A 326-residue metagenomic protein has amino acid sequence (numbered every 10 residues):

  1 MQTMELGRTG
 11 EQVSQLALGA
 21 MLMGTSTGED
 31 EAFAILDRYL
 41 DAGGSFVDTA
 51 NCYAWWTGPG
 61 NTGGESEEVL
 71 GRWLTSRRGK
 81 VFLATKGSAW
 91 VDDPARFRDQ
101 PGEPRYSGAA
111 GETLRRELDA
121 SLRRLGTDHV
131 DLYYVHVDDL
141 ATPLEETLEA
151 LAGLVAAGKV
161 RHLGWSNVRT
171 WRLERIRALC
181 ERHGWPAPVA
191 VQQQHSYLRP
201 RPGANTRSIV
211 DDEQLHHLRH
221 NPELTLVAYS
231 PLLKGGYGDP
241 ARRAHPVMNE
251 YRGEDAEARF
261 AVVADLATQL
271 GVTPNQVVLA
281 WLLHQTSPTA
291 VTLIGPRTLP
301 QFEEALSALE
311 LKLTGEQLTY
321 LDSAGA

Functional and structural regions predicted by a protein language model:
M1-F82, A156, L232-K234: N-terminal binding-site loop/beta-alpha segment at the start of enzyme catalytic domains that lines or forms
E5, V13-A17, S45-F46, K80-A84 (+5 more regions): Structural preference for beta-strand elements that scaffold enzyme active sites
L6, L18, A32, V47 (+11 more regions): Conserved, mostly hydrophobic/aromatic
G7-S26, A84-R105, H129, Y134: N-terminal small/glycine-rich loop or linker at the start of catalytic domains across soluble metabolic enzymes
T27-Y39, S107-L125, E174-A178: Short, acidic/polar
A32, S66, L114, L118 (+3 more regions): Aromatic/hydrophobic pocket-lining residues that form the small-molecule binding cavity in soluble enzyme cores
W55, T142-A326: Beta/alpha (TIM)-barrel catalytic core signal, keyed to glycine-rich beta->alpha loops juxtaposed to Asp/Glu that bind
G58-G64, V91-G108, A241-A244: Surface-exposed, active-site-proximal loop segments in enzymatic domains
